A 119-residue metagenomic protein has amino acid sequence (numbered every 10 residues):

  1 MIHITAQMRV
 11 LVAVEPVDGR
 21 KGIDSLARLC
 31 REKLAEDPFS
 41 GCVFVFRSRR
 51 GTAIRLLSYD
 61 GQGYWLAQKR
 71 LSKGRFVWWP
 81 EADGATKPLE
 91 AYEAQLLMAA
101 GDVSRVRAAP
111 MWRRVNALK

Functional and structural regions predicted by a protein language model:
M1-K119: Polybasic/polar functional segments that serve as interface/processing modules
